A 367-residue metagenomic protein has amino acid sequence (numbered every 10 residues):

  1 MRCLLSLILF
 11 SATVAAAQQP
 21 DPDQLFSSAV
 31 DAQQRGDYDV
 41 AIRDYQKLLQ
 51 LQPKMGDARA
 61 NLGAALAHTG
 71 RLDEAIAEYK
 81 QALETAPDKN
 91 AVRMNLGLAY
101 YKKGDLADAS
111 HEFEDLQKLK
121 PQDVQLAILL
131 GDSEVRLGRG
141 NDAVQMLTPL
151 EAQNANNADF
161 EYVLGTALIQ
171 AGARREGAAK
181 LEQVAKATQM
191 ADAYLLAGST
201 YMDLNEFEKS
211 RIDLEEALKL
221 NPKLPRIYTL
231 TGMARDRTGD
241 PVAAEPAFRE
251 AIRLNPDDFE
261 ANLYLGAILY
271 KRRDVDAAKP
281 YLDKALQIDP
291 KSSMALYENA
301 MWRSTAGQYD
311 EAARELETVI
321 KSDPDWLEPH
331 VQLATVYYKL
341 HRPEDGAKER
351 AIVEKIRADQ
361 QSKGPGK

Functional and structural regions predicted by a protein language model:
D21-K47, L51, A64, H68 (+2 more regions): Alpha-helical segment of the N-proximal tetratricopeptide repeat
P22-D23, G56-D57, N90-A91, V124-Q125 (+7 more regions): Helix-start (N-cap) detector for alpha-helical repeat units in TPR-like alpha-solenoids, especially tetratricopeptide
Q33, A60, A64-A67, M94 (+9 more regions): Position-specific recognition of the canonical hydrophobic site in helix A of tetratricopeptide repeat
L51, T85, L119, A152-Q153 (+6 more regions): Structural marker of alpha-solenoid helical repeat scaffolds
